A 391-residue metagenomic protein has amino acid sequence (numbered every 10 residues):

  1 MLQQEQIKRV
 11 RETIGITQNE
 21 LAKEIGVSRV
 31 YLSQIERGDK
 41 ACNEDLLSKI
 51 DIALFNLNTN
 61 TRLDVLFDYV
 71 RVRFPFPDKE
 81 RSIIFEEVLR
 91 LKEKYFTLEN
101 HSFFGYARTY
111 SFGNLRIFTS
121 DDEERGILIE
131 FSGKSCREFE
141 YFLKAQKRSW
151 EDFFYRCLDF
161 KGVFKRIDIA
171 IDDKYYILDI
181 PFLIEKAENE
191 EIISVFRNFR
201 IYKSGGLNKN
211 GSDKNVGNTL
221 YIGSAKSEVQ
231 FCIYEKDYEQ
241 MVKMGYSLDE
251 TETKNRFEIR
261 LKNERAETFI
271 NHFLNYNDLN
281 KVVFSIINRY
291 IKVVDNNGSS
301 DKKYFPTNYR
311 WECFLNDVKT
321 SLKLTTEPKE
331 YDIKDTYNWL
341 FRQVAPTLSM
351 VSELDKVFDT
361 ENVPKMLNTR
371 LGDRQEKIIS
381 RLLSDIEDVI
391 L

Functional and structural regions predicted by a protein language model:
M1, R11-T13, A41: Short amphipathic helical patch at the helix-1/turn junction of helix-turn-helix
E5-E20, E24, T326: Short basic helix-loop element that most often maps to the first helix and adjoining turn of HTH DNA-binding modules
I7, L21-A22, L32-I35, I333: Conserved hydrophobic/aromatic packing and binding residues within compact polymer-binding modules
T13, N56-Y331, W339-P346, M350-L391: Structured, helix-rich domain cores that form ligand/interaction pockets
G26-A41: Recognition helix of helix-turn-helix/homeodomain-like DNA-binding domains that insert into the DNA major groove
Q34, G38, K49, W339: Alpha-helical DNA-recognition elements
N43-T59: DNA major-groove recognition helix of helix-turn-helix/homeodomain DNA-binding modules
